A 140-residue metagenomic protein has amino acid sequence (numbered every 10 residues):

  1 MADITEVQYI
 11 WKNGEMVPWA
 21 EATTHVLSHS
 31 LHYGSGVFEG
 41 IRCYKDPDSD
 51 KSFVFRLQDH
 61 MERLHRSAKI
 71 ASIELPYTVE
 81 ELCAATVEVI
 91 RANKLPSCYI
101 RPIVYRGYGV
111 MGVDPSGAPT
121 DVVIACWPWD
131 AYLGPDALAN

Functional and structural regions predicted by a protein language model:
M1-N140: Conserved alpha/beta cores of soluble small-molecule-handling proteins
